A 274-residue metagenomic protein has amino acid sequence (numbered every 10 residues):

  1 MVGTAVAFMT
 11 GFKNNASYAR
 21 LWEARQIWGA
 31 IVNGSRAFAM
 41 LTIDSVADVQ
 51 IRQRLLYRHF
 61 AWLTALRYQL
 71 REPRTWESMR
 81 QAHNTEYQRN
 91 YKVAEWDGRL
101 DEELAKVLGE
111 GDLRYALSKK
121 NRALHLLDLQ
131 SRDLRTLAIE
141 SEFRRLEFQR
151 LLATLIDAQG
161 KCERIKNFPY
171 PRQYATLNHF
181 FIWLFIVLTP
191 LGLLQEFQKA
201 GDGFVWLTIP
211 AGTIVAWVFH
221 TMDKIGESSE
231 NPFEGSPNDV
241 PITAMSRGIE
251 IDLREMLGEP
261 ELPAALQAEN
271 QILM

Functional and structural regions predicted by a protein language model:
M1-A16, R20, G160-E230: Alpha-helical transmembrane segments and their immediate juxtamembrane boundary regions in integral membrane proteins
M1-L56, A61, D239-M256: N-terminal transmembrane hairpin
A19-E23, A47-R58, G111-R122, E140-R150 (+4 more regions): Non-transmembrane, amphipathic alpha-helical segments
I31, L66, S229: A residue-level signal for conserved active-site and pocket-lining positions in enzyme catalytic cores
A39-T42, L63-L70, R74, L134 (+6 more regions): A structural signal for well-ordered alpha-helices, especially hydrophobic packing surfaces of coiled-coils
I43-E140: Long amphipathic alpha-helical segments that form oligomerization/scaffold cores
L117-L188, E230-I249: Membrane-associated alpha-helical segments
A216-M274: Cytosolic/matrix-facing juxtamembrane and C-terminal tails of multi-pass cellular membrane proteins
